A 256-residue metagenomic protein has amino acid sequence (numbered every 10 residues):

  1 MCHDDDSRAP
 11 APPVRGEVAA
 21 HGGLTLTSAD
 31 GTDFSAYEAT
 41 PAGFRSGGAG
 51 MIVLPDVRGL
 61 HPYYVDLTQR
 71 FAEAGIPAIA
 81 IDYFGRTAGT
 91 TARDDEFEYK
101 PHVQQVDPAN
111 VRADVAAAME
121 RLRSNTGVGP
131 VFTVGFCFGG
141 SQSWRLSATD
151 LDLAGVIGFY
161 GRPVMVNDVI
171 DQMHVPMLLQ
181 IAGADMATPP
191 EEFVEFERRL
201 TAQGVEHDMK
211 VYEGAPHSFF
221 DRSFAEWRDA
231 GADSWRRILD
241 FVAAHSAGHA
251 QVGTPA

Functional and structural regions predicted by a protein language model:
M1-A256: N-terminal cap/leader regions of alpha/beta-hydrolase-fold enzymes, predominantly small-molecule hydrolases
